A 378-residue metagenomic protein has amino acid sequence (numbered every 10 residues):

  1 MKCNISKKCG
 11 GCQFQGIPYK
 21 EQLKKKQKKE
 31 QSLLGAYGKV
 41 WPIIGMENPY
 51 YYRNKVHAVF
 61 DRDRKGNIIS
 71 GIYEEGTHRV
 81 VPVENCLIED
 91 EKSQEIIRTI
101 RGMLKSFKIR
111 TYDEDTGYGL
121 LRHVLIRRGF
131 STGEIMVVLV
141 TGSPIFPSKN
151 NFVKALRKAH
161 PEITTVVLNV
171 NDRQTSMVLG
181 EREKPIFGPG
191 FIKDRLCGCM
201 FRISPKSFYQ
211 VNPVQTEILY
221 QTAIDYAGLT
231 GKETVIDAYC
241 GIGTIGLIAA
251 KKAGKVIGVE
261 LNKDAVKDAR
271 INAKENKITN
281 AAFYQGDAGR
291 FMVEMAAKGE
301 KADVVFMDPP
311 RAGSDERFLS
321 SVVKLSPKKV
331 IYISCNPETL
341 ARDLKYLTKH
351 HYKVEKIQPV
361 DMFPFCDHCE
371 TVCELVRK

Functional and structural regions predicted by a protein language model:
M1-P18: Local cysteine-cluster metal-coordination motifs and their immediate loop/turn environment, predominantly Fe-S cluster
Q13-D113, I126, F130-S131, F146: Extended interfacial segments that mediate partner engagement and assembly in macromolecular machines
P42, K55, H123, T165 (+1 more regions): Extracellular/lumenal ectodomain signal focusing on beta-strand-rich modules and carbohydrate-recognition contexts
N54, G133-I135, K232-E233: Nucleotide donor/acceptor-binding cores
G71-E74, V138-V140, A269: Short, acidic/hydrophobic/Gly-rich beta-strand patch recurrent on exposed beta strands that often constitutes part
T111-Y118, V235: Short helix/loop segment immediately N-terminal to the Walker
I126, G133-G142, M200-S204: Short, aliphatic-rich beta-strand segments
S148-N150, K154-K378: Rossmann-like S-adenosyl-L-methionine
